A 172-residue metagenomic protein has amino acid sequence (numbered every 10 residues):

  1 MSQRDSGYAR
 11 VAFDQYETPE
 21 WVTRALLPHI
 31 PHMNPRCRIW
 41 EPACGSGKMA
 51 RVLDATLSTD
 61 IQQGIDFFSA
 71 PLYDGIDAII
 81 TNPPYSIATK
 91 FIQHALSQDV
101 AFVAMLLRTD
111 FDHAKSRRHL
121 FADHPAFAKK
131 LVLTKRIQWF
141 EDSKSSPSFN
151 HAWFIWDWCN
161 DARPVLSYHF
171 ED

Functional and structural regions predicted by a protein language model:
M1-D172: Class I S-adenosyl-L-methionine-dependent methyltransferase catalytic core
